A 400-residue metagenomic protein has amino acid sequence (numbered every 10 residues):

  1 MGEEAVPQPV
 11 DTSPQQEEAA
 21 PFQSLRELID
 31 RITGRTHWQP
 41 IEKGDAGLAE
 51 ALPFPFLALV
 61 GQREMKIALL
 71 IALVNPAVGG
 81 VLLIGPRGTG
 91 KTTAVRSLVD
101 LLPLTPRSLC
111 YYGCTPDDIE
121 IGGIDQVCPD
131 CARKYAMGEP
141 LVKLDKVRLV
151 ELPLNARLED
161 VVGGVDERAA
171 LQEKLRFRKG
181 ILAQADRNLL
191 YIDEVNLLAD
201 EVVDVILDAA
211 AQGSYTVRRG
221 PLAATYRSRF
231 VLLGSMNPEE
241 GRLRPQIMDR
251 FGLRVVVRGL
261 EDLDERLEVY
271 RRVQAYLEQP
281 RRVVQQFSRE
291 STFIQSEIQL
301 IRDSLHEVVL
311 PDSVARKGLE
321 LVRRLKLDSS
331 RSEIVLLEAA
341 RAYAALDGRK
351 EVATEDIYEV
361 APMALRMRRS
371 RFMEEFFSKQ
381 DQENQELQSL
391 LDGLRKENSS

Functional and structural regions predicted by a protein language model:
G2-R266: Conserved ASCE/P-loop NTPase catalytic core
W38, H306-S313, M367-F372: Short, contiguous hydrophobic alpha-helices characteristic of membrane insertion segments
L59-R63, G88, E151, V284-S291 (+4 more regions): Conserved phosphate/pyrophosphate-binding and hydrolysis machinery centered on Walker-type P-loop NTPases, extending
I67, T92, D204, P245 (+4 more regions): Non-catalytic, well-ordered alpha-helical scaffold segments
L101, T105, V273-Y276, M363-M367: Phosphate/oxyanion-binding loops and surfaces in catalytic or ligand/nucleic-acid-binding neighborhoods
T225-R229, E240-L325: Phosphate-sensing "switch" segment of ASCE/P-loop ATPases
L319-R331, A342-S400: C-terminal engagement/docking regions of AAA+ P-loop ATPases
